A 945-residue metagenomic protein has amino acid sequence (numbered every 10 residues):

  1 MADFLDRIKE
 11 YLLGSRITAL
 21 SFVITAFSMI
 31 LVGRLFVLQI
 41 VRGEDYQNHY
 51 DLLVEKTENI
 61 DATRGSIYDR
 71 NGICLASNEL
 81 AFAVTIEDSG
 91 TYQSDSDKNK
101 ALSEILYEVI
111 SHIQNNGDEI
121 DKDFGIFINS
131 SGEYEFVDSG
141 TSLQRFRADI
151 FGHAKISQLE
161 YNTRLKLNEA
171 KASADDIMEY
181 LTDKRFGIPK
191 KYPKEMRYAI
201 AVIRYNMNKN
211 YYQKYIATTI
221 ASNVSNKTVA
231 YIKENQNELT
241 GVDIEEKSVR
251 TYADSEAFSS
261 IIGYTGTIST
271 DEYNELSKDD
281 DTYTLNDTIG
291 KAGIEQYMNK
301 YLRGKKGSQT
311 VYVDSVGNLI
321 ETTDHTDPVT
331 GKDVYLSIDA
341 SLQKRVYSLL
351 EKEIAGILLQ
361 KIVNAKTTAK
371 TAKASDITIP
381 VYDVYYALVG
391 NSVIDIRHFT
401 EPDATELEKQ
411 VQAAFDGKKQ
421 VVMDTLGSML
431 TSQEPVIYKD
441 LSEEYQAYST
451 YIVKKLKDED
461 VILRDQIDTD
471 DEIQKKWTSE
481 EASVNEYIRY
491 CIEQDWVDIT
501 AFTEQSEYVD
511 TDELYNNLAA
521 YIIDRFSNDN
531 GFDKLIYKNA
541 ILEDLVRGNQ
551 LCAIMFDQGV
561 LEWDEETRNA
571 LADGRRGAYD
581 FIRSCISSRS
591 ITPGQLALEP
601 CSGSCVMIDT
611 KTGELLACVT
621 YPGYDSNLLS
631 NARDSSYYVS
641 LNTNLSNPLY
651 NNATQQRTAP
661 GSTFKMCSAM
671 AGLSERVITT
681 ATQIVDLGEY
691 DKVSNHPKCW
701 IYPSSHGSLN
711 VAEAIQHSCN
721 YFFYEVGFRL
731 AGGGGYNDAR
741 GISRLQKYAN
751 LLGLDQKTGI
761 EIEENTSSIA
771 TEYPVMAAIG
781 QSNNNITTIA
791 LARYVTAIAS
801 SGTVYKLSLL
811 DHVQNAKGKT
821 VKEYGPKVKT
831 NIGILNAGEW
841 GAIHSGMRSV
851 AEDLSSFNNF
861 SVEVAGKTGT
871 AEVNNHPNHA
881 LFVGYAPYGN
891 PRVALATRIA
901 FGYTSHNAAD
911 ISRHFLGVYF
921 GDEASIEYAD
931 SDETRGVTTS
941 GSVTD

Functional and structural regions predicted by a protein language model:
A2-I586, Q595-S604, T610, G727 (+2 more regions): Membrane-proximal periplasmic segments of bacterial cell-envelope enzymes, especially penicillin-binding proteins
R34, G72, L106-E108, I232 (+9 more regions): Active-site SXXK
V54-K56, I86-N99, K214-S222, T282-L285 (+10 more regions): Second-shell loop/turn segments in exported
G65, R70, K247, T251-Y273 (+7 more regions): Active-site beta-strand/loop architecture of penicillin-binding DD-peptidases
V84-D97, G623-L645: A short, polar/charged loop-to-alpha-helix boundary motif
K332-D333, I377-G427, T431, L649-N651 (+2 more regions): Conserved catalytic neighborhood of penicillin-recognizing serine enzymes
T371, V619-Y621, L629-A632, T658-A712 (+3 more regions): Short, glycine/proline-biased beta-turn/loop segments that scaffold the active-site neighborhood
G417-F526, V685-V711, Y736-I789, A799-V821 (+3 more regions): Penicillin-recognizing serine hydrolase domain
